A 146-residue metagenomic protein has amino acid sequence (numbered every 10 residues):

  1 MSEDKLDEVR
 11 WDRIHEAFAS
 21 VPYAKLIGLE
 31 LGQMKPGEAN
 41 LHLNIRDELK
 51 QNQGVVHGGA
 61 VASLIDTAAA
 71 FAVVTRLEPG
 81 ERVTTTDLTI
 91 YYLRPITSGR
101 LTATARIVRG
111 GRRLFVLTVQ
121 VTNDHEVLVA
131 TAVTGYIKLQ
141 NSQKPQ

Functional and structural regions predicted by a protein language model:
M1-Q146: Terminal targeting signals and extreme-terminal segments of soluble enzymes
